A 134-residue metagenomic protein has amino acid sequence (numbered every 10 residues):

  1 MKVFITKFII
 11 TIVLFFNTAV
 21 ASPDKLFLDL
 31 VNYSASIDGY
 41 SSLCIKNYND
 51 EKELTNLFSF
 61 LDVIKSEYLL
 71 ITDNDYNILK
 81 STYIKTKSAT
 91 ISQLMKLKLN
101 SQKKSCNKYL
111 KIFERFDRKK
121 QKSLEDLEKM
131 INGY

Functional and structural regions predicted by a protein language model:
M1-D24: Classical Sec-dependent N-terminal signal peptides that target proteins to the secretory pathway
V3-T6, D24, V31, S66 (+1 more regions): Short, well-ordered helical secondary-structure segments
I10, S22, L26, D50 (+2 more regions): Terminal low-complexity, poorly structured segments
V13, C44, N56-S59: A ubiquitous, low-specificity "background" feature that marks scattered single residues across proteins without
V20-L54: Immediate post-signal-peptide N-terminus of mature secreted/exported proteins
E53, F58-Y134: Compact alpha-helical subdomains of small soluble proteins
